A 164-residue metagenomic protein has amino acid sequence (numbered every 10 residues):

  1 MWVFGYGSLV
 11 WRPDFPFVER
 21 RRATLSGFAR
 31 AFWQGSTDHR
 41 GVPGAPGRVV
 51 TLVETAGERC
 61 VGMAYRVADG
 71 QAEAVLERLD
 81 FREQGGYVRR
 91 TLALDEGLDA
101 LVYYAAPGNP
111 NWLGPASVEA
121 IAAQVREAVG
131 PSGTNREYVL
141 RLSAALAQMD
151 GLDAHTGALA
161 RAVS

Functional and structural regions predicted by a protein language model:
M1-S164: A glycine-rich, hydrophobic/aromatic-adjacent loop/helix-cap motif
